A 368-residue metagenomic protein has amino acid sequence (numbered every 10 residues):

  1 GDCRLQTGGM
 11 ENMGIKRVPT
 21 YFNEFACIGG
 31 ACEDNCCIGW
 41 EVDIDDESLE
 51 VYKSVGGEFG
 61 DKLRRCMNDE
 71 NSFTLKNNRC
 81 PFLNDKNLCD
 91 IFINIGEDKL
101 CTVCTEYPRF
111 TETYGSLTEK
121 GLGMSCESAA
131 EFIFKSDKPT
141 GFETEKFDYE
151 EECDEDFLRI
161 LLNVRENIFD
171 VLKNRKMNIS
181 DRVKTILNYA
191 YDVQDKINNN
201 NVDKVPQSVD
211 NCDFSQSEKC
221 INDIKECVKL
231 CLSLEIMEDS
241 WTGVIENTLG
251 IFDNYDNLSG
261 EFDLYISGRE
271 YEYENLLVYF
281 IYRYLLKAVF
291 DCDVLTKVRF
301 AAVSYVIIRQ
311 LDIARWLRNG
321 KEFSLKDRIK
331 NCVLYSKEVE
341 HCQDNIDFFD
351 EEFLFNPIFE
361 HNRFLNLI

Functional and structural regions predicted by a protein language model:
G9-G60: General N-terminal leader/first-domain-start detector
G14-C32, C66-C101, T118: Immediate flanking context of iron-sulfur cluster ligation sites
C27, N94, D154, L158 (+1 more regions): Short, charged/polar micro-motifs that form catalytic or ligand-binding hotspots
W40, I44-N78, L83-K86: Membrane helical hairpin/interfacial module
N87, I95-R182: Internal, well-ordered alpha/beta segment that forms a basic, Gly-enriched binding/recognition surface
K176-I368: Hydrophobic, aromatic-lined core segments that form the binding pocket/scaffold for planar heteroaromatic ligands
